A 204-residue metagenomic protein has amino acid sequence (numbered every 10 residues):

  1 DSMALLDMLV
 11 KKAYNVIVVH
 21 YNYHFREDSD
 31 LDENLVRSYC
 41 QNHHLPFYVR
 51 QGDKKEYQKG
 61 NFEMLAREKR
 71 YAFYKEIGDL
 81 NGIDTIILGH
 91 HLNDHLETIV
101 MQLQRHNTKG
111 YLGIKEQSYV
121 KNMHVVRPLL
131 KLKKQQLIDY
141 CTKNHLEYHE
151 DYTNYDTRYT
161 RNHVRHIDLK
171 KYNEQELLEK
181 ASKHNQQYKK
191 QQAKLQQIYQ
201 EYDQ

Functional and structural regions predicted by a protein language model:
D1-H166: Core alpha/beta nucleotide-donor-binding catalytic domains of modification enzymes
Y159-Q204: ATP/NTP-dependent adenylation/nucleotidyl-transfer catalytic domains that generate, transfer, or process NMP-activated
